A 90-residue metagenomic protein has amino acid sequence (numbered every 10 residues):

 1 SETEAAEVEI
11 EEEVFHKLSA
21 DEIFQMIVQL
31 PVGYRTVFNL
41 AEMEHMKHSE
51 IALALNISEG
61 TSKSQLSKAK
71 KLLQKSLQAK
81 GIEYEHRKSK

Functional and structural regions predicted by a protein language model:
S1-A20, K47: Internal acidic/polar
E22-P31: Short amphipathic alpha-helical boundary/capping segments
V37-A41: A short pre-motif secondary-structure segment
K47, N56-T61: Helix-turn-helix DNA-binding motif, specifically the short coil turn and the N-cap/start of the second
L53-A54, K70-K90: C-terminal edge and immediately downstream basic/flexible tail or linker adjoining helix-turn-helix-like DNA-binding
